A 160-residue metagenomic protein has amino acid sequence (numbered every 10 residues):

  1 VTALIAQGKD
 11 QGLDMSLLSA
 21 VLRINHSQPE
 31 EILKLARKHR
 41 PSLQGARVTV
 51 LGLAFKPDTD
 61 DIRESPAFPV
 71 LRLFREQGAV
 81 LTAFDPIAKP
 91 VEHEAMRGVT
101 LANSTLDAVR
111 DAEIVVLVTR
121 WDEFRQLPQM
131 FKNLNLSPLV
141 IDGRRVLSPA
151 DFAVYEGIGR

Functional and structural regions predicted by a protein language model:
V1-R160: Structural/interface elements that position substrates and couple domains in central-metabolism enzymes
